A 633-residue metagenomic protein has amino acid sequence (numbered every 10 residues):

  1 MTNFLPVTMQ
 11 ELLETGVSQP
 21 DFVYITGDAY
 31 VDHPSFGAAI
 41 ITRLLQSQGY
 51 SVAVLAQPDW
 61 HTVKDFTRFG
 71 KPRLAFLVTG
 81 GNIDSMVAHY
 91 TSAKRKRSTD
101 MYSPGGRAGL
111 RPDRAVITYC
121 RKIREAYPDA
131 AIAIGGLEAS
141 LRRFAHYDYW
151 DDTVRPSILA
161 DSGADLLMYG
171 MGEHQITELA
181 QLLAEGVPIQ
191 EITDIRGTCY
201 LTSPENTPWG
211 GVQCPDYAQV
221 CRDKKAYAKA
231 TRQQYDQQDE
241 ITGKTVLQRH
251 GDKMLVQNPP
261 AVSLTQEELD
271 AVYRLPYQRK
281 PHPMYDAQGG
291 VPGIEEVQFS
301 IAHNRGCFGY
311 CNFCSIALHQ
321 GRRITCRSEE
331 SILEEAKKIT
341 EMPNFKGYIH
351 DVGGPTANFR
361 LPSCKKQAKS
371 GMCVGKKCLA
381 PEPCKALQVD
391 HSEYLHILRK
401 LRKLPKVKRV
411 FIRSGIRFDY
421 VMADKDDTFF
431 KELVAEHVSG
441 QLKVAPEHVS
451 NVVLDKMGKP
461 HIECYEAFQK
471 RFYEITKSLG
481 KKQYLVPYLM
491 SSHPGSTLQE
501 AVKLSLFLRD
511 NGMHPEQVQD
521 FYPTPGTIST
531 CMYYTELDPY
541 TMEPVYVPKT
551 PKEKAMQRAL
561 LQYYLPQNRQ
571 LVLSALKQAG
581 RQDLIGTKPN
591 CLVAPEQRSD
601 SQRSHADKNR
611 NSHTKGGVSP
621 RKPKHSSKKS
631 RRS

Functional and structural regions predicted by a protein language model:
M1-Q19, A29, K225, K229-S300: N-terminal [4Fe-4S]-dependent radical SAM core
E11, G37, A56-H250, N258: Glycine-rich beta-alpha loop elements in corrinoid/cobalamin-binding modules across cobalamin-dependent enzymes
Y24, D59-W60, K338-V486, M490-P494: Conserved SAM/AdoMet-binding glycine-rich loop
I25-D28, Q288-S315, T340, Y348: N-terminal pre-triad scaffold of radical SAM enzymes
H61, Q190-D239, D252, A261-L264 (+7 more regions): Terminal amphipathic helices with adjacent charged low-complexity linkers/tails
D84-A93, L141-R143, E173-E178, T202-P208 (+8 more regions): Flexible glycine/acidic-rich beta-alpha junction loops that bind and position SAM and/or redox cofactors in anaerobic
D165, V272, C307, I332 (+3 more regions): Conserved, mostly hydrophobic/aromatic
S370, K376, L592-S633: Acidic, low-complexity intrinsically disordered tails
